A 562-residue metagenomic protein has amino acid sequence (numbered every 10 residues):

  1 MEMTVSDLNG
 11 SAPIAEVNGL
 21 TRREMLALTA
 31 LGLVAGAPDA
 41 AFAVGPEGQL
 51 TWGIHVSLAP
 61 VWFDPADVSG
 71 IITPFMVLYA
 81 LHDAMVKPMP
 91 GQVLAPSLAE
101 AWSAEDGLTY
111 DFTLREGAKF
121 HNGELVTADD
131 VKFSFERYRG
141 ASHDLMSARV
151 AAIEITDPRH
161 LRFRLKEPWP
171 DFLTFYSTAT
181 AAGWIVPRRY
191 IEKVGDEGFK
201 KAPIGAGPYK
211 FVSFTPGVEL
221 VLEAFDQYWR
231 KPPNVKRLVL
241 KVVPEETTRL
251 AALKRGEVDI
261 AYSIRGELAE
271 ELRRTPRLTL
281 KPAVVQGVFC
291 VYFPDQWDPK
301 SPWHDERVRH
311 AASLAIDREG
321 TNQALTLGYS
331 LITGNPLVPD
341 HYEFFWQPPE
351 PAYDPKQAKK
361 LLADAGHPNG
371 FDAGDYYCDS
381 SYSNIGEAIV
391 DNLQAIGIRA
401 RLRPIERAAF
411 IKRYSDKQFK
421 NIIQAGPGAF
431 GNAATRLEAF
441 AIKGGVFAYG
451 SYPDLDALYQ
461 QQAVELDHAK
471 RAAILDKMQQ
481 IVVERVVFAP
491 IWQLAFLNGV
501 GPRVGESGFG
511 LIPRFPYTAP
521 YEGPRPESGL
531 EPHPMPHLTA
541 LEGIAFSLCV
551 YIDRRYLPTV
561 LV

Functional and structural regions predicted by a protein language model:
M1-E24, L28-L31: N-terminal secretory signal peptides
N9, M25, I54, T215 (+7 more regions): Detector for C-terminal structural segments
G53-D106, E136, I204-G205: N-terminal lobe/hinge region of extracytoplasmic solute-binding protein
S57-F75, L98, F172-A181, A206 (+3 more regions): A structural "hinge/loop" feature
Y79, M89-V93, A179-P233, R237 (+3 more regions): Gly/Pro-rich hinge or "lid" segments in bacterial periplasmic/extracellular proteins
S103, L145-Y190: Surface-exposed binding/hinge segments that line and control ligand-binding clefts or catalytic entry sites
R137, F225-E271, H310, R399-R401: Ligand-site clamp/hinge motif
P299, E306, L331-D364, Y382-N384: Structural transition elements
